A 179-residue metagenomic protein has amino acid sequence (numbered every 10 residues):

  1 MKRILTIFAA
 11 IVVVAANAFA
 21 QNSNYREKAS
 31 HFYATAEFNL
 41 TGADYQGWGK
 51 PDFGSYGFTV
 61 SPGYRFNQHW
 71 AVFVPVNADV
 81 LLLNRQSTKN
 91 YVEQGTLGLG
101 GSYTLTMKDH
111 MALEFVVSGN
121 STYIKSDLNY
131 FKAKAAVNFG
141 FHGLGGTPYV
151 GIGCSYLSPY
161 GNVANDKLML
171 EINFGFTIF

Functional and structural regions predicted by a protein language model:
M1-N24, F174: Bacterial Sec-dependent N-terminal signal peptides
A10-A15, K28-S30, E93, M111: N-terminal non-cleavable signal-anchor helices
I11-V12, N17-A20, R65, S102-Y103 (+1 more regions): Short stretches within intrinsically disordered, low-complexity N-terminal or propeptide regions
A20-F66, A71-V72, K167-F179: Short glycine/proline- and aromatic-enriched beta-strand/turn motifs that initiate or cap beta-hairpins
L40-G42, Y56-P148, F179: Gram-negative (and chloroplast) outer-membrane scaffold detector with strong preference for beta-barrel transmembrane
P51-D52, N90, V163: Aromatic-acidic/polar surface patches that form glycan- and anion
G151-S158: Short helix/strand-capping connector loops at secondary-structure junctions
P159-N165: A short acidic/glycine-rich loop-to-helix N-cap element
